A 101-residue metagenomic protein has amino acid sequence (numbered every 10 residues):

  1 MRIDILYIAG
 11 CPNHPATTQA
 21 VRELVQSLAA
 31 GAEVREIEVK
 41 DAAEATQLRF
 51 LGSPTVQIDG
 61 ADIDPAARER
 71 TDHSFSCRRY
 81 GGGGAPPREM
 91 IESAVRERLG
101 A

Functional and structural regions predicted by a protein language model:
M1-L28: Local sequence-structure signature of Cys/Sec-based thiol-disulfide redox active-site neighborhoods
A9, E44, R79: Conserved short-loop catalytic and cofactor-binding motifs
G31-A43: Thiol-based oxidoreductase modules, predominantly thioredoxin-like and allied folds used for disulfide exchange
A43-R49: Acidic pyrophosphate-coordinating catalytic loop
R49-I58: Structural micro-motif
A61-G100: Non-catalytic, surface beta->alpha helical segment in thiol-disulfide oxidoreductase systems
